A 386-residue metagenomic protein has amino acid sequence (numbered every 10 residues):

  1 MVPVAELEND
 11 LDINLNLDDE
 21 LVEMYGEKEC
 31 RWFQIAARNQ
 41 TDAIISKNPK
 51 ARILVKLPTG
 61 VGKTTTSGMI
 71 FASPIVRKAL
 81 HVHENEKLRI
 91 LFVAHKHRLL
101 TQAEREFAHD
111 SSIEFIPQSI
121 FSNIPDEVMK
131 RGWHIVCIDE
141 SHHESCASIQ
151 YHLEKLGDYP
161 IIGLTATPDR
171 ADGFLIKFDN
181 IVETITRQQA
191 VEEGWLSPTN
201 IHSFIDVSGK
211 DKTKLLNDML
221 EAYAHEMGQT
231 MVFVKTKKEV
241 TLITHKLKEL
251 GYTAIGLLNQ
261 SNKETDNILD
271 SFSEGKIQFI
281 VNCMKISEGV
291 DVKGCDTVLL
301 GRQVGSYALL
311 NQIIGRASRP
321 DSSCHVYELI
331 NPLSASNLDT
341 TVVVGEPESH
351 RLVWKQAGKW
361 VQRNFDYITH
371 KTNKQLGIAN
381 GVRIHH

Functional and structural regions predicted by a protein language model:
E6-L54: Conserved pre-motif I regulatory segment
N48-I70: Walker A/P-loop
T59, T64-T66, H83-F107, K237-K238: Conserved Walker A/P-loop ATP-binding site and its immediately adjacent core in helicase/helicase-like ATPase domains
H143-L196: Post-DEXD/H (motif II) to motif III coupling segment of the RecA-like Helicase ATP-binding lobe
I181-K238: Conserved interdomain linker/interface between the two RecA-like ATPase lobes of SF2 helicase motors
L242, Y252-M284: Conserved helicase ATPase core of P-loop NTP-dependent helicases/translocases
F279-N282, E288-Q303, L309, C324-L329: A short beta-strand element within the Helicase C-terminal
R316-V343: Conserved segment of the helicase C-terminal RecA-like domain
